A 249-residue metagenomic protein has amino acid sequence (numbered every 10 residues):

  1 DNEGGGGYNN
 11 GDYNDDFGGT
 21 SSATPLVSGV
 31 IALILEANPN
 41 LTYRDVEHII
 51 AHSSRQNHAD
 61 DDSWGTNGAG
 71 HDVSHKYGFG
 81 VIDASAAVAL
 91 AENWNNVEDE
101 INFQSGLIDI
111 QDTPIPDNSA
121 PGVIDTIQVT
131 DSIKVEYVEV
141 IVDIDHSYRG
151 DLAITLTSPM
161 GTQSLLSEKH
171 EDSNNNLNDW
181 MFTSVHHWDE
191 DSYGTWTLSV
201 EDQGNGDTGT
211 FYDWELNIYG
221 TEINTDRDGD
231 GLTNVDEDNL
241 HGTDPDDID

Functional and structural regions predicted by a protein language model:
D1-Y77, V81: Hydrolase catalytic cores
P25-V27, A84, A89, N234-D236 (+1 more regions): Generic hydrophobic alpha-helical membrane-span motif
L33, H52, L90-N93, D238: Residues within well-ordered alpha-helical secondary structure of globular protein domains
V46, Y77-G80, G150, G194 (+2 more regions): Residues that flank catalytic or metal-binding motifs in active/ligand-binding sites
G68-A91, F211-Y219: Caspase-like cysteine protease fold
E92-T225: Loop and turn regions of beta-sandwich accessory domains that flank beta-strands and are enriched in small/polar
I223-D249: Extracellular calcium-associated, cysteine-rich motifs in secreted modular proteins
